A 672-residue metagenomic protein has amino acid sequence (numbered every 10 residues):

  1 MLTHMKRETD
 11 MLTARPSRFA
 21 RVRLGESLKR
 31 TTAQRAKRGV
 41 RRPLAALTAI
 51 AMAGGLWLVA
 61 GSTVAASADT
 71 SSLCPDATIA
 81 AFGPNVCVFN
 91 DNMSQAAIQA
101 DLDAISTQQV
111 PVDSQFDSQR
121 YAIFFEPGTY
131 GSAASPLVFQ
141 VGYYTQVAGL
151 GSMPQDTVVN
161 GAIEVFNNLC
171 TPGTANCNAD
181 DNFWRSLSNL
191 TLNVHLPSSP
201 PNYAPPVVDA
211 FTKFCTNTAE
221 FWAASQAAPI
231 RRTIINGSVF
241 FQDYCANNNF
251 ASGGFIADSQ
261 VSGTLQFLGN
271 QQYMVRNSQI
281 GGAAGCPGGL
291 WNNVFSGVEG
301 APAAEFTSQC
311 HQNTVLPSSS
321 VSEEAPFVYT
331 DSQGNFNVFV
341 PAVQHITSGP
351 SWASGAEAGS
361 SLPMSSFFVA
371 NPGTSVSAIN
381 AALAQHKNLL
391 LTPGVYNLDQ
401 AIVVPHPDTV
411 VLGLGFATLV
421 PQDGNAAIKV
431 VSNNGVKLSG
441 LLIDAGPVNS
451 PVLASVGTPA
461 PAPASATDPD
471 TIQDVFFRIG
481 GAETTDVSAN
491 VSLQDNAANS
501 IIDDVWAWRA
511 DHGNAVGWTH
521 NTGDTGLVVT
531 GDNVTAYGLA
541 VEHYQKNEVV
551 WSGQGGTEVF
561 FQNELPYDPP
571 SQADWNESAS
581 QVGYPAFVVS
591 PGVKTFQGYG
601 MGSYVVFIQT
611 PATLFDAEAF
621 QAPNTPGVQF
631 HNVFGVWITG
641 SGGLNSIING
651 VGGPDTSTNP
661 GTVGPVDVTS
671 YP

Functional and structural regions predicted by a protein language model:
A14-I50: N-terminal export and membrane-targeting signals
G54-S71: C-terminal region of N-terminal signal peptides and the immediate post-cleavage residues of exported proteins
S71-N85, I105-D113, L150, Q155 (+6 more regions): Long, contiguous C-terminal flanking segments immediately downstream of a protein's structured core
F82-A96, A100, Y144-T216, P372 (+2 more regions): Right-handed parallel beta-helix/beta-spiral solenoid domain characteristic of secreted/periplasmic
D91-Q146, S152-V159, E164, P372-N380 (+3 more regions): N-terminal extracellular ligand-recognition/capping segment immediately after the signal peptide
V110-D113, Y130-P136, S152, D156-A162 (+18 more regions): Short glycine/acidic-rich loop motifs that flank beta-strands on beta-rich extracellular proteins
Y143-S152, A179-H195, A227-S238, A251-G263 (+12 more regions): Right-handed parallel beta-helix
Q572-G583, V589: C-terminal functional modules of predominantly eukaryotic multidomain proteins
